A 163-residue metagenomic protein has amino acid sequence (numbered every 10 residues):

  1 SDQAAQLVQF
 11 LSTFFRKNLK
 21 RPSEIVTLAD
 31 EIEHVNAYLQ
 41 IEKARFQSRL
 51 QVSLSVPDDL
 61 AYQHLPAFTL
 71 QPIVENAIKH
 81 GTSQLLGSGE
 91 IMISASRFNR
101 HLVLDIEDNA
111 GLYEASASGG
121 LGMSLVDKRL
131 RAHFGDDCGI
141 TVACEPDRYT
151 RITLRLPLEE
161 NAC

Functional and structural regions predicted by a protein language model:
S1-A143, Y149-R155: Two-component histidine phosphotransfer core
P157-C163: Generic C-terminal helix-cap and adjacent flexible tail
